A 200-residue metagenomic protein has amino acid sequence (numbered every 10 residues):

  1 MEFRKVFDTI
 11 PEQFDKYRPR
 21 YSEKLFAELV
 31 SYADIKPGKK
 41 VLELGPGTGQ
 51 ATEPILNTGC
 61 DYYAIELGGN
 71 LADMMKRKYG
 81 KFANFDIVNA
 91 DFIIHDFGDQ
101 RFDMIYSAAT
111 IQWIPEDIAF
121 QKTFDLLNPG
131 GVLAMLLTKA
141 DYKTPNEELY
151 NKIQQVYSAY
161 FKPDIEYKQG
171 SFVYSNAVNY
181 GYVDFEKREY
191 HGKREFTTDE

Functional and structural regions predicted by a protein language model:
M1-K36: Conserved class I S-adenosyl-L-methionine
G38-K39, Q100: Nucleotide donor/acceptor-binding cores
L42, T48-H95: Class I SAM-dependent methyltransferase SAM/SAH-binding core
I94-I105: A short acidic, Gly/Pro-enriched loop at the edge of an enzyme's catalytic core that lines a small-molecule cofactor
A109-T110: Short catalytic micro-motifs in class I SAM-dependent methyltransferases
W113-T123: A short, conserved alpha-helix within the catalytic core of class I
F124, P129-R194: Conserved catalytic/acceptor-binding region of the Class I
